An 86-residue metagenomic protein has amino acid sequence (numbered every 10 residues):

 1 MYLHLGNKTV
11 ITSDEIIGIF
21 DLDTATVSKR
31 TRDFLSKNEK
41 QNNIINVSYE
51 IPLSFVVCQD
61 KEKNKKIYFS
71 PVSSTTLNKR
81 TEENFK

Functional and structural regions predicted by a protein language model:
M1-K86: Eukaryotic intrinsically disordered, low-complexity regulatory linkers and tails enriched in Ser/Thr/Pro
